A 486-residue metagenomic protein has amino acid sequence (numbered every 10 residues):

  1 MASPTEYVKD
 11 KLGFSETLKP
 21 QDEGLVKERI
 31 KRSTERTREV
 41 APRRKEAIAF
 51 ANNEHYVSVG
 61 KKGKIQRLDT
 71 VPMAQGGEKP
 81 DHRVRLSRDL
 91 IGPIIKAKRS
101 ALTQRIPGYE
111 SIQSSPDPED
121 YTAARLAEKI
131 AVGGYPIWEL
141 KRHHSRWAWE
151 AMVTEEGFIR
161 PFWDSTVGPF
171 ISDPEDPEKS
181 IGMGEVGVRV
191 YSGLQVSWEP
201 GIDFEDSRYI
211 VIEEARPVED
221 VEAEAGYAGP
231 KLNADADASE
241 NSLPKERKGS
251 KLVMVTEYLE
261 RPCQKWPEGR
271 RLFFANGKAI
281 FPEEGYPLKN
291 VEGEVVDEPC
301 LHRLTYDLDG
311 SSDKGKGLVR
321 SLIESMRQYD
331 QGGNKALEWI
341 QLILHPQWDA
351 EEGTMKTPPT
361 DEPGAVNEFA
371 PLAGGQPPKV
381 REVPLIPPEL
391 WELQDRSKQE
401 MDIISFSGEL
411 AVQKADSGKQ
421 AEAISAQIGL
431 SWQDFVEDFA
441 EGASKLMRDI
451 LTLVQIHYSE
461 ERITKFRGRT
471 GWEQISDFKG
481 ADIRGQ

Functional and structural regions predicted by a protein language model:
M1-G269, A275, E389, L393-R396: Extended, helix-rich architectural segments
V84-A131, Y135, W163, N276-L308 (+1 more regions): Long amphipathic alpha-helical segments
S312-G315, V319, D330: Long, internal scaffold/assembly segments composed of regular secondary structure
E324, Q328-G332: Mid-to-C-terminal oligomerization/interaction "stalk" domains of large proteins
